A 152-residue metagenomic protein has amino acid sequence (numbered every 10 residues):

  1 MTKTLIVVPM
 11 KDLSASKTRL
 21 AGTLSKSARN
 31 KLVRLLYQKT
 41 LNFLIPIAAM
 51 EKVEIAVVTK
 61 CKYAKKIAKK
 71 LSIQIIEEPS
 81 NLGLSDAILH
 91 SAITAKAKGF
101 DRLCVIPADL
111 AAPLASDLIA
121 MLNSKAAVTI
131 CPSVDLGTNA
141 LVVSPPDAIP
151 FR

Functional and structural regions predicted by a protein language model:
M1-L20: N-terminal nucleotide-binding beta1-loop-alpha1 segment
L20-A28: Short glycine-enriched, charge-decorated loop/helix-capping segments at active-site entrances that position
R34-E51: A short, N-terminal amphipathic alpha-helix
A48-Q74: Acidic donor-binding segment of Leloir-type glycosyltransferases
I67-R102: Short phosphate-binding loop-to-helix
A95-N123: GT-A fold catalytic core of metal-dependent nucleotide-sugar glycosyltransferases, centered on the diacidic
A112-A140: Conserved donor-nucleotide/metal-binding helix-loop-beta segment in metal-dependent transferases, i.e., the alpha-helix
D135-T138, V142-R152: Catalytic-core segments of class I nucleotidyltransferases/pyrophosphorylases that form NMP-activated intermediates
